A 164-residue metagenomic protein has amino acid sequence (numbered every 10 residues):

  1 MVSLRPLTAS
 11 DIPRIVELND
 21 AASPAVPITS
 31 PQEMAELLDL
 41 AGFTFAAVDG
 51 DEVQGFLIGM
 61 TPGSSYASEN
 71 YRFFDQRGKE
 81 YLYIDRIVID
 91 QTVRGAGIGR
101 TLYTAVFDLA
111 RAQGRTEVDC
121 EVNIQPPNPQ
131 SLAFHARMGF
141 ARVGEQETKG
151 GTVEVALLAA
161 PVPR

Functional and structural regions predicted by a protein language model:
V2, E52-F56, L82: Glycine-rich phosphate/pyrophosphate-binding loop shared by adenosine-nucleotide-utilizing enzymes
V2-I15: A short beta-loop-alpha structural element at the N-terminal edge of CoA-dependent acyl/N-acetyltransferase catalytic
P24-G50, I58, S64: Active-site rim helix/loop that mediates acceptor-substrate recognition in acyltransferases
I58-R86, G150: Conserved acyl-donor/pantetheine-binding loop and adjacent beta-alpha core of acyl/acetyltransferases and related
Q76, E145-R164: C-terminal "cap" of GNAT-fold acetyltransferases
I89, G95-D108, R137: Conserved acetyl-CoA-binding loop-helix of GNAT-fold acetyltransferases
R100, I124-G144: Conserved active-site alpha-helix within GNAT-family acetyltransferase domains
A110-I124: Conserved GNAT acetyl-CoA-binding A-motif
